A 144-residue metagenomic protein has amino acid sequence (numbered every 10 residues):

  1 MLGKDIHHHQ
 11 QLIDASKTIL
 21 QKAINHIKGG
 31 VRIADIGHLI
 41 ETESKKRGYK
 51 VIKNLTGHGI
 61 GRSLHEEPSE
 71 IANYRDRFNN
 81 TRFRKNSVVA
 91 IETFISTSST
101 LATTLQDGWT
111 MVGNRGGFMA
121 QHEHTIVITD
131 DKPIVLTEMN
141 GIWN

Functional and structural regions predicted by a protein language model:
M1-N144: Active-site neighborhoods and metal-handling regions in enzymes and metal-associated proteins
